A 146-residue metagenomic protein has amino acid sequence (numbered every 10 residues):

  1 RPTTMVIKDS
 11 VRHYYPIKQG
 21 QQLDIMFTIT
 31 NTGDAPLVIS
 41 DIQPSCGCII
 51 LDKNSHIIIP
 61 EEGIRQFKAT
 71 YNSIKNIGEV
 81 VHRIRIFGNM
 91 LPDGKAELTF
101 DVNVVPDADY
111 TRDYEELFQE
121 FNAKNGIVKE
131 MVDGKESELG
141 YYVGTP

Functional and structural regions predicted by a protein language model:
R1-Q21, T28, L91-P146: Long, low-complexity ectodomains and other extracytoplasmic segments of secretory-pathway proteins
R12, S55-I57, G63-A69: Short strand-edge motifs at loop-to-beta-strand transitions and within beta-strands of extracellular beta-rich domains
I29-G33: Asparagine-centered strand-capping/turn motif at beta-strand->loop junctions
D34-E61: Surface-exposed binding patches on compact interaction domains or structured appendages
N72-G78: Short, surface-exposed loop/turn segments at beta-strand-coil junctions that are enriched for proline with nearby
E79-M90: A short beta-strand micro-motif common to beta-rich folds, especially ectodomain repeats
